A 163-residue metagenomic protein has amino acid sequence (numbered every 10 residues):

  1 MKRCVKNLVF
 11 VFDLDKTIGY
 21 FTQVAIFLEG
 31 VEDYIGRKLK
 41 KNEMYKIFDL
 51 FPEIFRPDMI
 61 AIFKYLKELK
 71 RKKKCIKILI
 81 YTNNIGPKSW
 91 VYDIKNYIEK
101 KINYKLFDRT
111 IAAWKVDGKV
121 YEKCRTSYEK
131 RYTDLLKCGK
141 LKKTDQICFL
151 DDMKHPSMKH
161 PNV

Functional and structural regions predicted by a protein language model:
M1-K119: Alpha-helical substrate-recognition element adjacent to the catalytic core
P87-V163: C-terminal cap/substrate-recognition subdomain and adjoining C-terminal extension of metal-dependent phosphatase-like
